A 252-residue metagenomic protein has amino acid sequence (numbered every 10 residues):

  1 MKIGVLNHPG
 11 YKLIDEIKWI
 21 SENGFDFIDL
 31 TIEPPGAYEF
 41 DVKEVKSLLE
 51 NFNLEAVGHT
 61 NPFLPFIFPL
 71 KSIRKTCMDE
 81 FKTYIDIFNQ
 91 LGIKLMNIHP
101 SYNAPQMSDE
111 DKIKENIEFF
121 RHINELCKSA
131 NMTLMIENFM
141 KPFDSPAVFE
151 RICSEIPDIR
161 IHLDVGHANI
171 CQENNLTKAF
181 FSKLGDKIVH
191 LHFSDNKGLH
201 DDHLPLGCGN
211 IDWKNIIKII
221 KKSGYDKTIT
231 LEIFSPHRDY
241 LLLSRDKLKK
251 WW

Functional and structural regions predicted by a protein language model:
M1-I85, N89, R160, K249-W252: N-terminal pre-domain/capping segments
M1-K2, G10-S21, P146-L163, N169-W252: Histidine-acidic metal/acid-base catalytic patches
K2-N7, I28-L30, A56-N61, M96-I98 (+4 more regions): Hydrophobic faces of well-ordered beta-strands that scaffold small-molecule active sites in alpha/beta enzyme cores
N7-D15, L30-E44, P65-S72, A104-S108 (+4 more regions): Acidic-and-aromatic substrate-binding clefts and catalytic sites of carbohydrate-active enzymes
P9-L13, L48-L49, D86-N89, E110-I117 (+3 more regions): Short acidic/polar alpha-helix capping motifs at helix-coil junctions
I17-N23, E39-G58, T83-G92, N124-S129 (+3 more regions): Acidic (Asp/Glu)-rich catalytic clusters
P62-F66, Y102-P105, D195-D201: Conserved radical SAM core fold
I67-R160, I170: Active-site acidic/histidine proton-transfer and metal-coordination neighborhood in alpha/beta enzyme cores
